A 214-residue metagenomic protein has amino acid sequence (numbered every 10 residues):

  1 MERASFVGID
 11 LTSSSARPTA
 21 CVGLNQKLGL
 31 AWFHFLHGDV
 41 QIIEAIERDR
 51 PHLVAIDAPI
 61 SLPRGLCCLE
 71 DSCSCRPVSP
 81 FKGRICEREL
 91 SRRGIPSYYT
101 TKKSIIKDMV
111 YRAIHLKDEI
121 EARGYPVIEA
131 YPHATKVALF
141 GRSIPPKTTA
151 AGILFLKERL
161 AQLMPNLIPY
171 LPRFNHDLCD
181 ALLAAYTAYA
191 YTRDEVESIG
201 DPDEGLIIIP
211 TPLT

Functional and structural regions predicted by a protein language model:
M1-L182, T187-T214: Phosphate- and other anionic-substrate recognition elements at nucleic-acid/protein interfaces
